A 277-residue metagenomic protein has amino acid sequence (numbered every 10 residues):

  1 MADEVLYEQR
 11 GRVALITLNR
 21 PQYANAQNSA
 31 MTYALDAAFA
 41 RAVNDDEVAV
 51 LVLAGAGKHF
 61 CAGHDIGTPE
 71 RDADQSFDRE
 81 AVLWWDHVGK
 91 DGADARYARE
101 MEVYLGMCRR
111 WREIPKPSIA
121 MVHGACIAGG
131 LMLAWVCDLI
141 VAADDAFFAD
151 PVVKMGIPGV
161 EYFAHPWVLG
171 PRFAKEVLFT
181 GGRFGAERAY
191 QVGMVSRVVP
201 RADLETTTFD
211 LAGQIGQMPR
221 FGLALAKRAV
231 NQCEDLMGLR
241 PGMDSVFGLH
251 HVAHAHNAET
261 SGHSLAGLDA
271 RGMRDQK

Functional and structural regions predicted by a protein language model:
M1-G11, F60, T68, D72 (+5 more regions): C-terminal alpha-helix plus adjacent terminal tail
M1-K58, E70-D72: Conserved CoA-thioester-binding segment of acyl-CoA-metabolizing enzymes
I16, R20, A34-L35, L53 (+5 more regions): Terminal peptide-recognition signature
Q22, A26, Y33, D91-L105 (+3 more regions): Residues at secondary-structure transition points
A24-N25, H59, M155, R197: Short strand->helix junction
A30-A34, V103, R110, T207 (+2 more regions): Charged catalytic carboxylate motif
G55-G106: Glycine- (often His-adjacent) and acidic-residue-rich active-site loop that binds/positions the CoA thioester
R109-L223: Crotonase-fold acyl-CoA enzyme core
